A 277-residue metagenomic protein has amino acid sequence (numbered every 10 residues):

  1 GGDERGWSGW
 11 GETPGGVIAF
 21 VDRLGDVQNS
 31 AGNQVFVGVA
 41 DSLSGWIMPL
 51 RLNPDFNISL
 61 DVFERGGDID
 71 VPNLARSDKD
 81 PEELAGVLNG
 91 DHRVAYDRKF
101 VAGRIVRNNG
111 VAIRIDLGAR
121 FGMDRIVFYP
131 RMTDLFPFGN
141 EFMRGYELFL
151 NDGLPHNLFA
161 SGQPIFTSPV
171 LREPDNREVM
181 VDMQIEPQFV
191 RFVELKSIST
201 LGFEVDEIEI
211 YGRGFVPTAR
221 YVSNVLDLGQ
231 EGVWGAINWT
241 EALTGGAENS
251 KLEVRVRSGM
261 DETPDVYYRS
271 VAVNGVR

Functional and structural regions predicted by a protein language model:
G1-R277: Beta-strand-rich ligand- or partner-binding modules with a strong bias toward extracellular/periplasmic carbohydrate
